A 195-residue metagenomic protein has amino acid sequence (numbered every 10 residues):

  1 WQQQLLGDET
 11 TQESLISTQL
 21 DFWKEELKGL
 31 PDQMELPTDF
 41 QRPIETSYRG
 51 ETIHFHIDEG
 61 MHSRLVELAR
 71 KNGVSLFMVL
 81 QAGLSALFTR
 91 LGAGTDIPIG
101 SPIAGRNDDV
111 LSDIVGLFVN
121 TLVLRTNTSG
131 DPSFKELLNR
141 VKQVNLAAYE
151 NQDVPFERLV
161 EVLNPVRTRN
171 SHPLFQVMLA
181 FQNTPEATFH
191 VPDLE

Functional and structural regions predicted by a protein language model:
W1-S14, L20-G29, P37-P43, G50-E195: Adenylate-forming
